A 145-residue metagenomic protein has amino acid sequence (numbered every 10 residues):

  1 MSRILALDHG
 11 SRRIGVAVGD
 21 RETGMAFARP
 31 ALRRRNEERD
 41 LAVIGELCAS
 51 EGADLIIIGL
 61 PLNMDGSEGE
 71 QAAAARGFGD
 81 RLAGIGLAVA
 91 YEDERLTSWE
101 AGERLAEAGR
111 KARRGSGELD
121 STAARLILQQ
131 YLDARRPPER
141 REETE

Functional and structural regions predicted by a protein language model:
S2-L7, S11-E145: Phosphate- and other anionic-substrate recognition elements at nucleic-acid/protein interfaces
